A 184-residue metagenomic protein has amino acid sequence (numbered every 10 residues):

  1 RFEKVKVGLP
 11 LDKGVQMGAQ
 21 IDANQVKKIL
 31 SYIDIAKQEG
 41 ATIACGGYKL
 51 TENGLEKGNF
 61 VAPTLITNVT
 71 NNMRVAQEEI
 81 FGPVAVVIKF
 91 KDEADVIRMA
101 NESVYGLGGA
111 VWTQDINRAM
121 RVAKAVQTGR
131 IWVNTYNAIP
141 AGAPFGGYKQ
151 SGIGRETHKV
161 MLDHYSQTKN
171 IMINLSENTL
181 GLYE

Functional and structural regions predicted by a protein language model:
R1-K6, M17, E56-E184: Conserved C-terminal structural/oligomerization subdomain of aldehyde/semialdehyde dehydrogenase
D12-G18: Short linear capping/connector segments at secondary-structure termini
A19-L30: Short beta-strand to alpha-helix junction loop
I43-G46, V133-T135: General beta-strand structural signal in soluble alpha/beta enzymes
G47-G54: Short, solvent-exposed loop/turn elements at beta->coil junctions and helix N-caps that rim active or binding pockets
